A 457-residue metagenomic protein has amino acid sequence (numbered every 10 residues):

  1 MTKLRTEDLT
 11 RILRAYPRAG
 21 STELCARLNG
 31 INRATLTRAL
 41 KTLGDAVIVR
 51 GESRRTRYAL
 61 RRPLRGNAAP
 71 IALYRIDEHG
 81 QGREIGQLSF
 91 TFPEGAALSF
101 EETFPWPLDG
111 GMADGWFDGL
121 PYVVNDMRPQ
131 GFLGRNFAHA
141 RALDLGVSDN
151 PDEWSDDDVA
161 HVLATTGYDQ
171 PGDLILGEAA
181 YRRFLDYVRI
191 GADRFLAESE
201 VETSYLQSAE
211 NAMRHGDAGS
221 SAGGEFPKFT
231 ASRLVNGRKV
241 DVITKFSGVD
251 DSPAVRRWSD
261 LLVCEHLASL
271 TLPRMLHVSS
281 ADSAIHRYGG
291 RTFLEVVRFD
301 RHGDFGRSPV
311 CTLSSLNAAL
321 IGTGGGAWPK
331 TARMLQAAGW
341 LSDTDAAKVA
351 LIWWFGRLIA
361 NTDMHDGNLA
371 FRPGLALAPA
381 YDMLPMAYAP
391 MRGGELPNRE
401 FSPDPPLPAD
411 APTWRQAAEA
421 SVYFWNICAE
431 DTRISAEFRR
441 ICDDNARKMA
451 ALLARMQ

Functional and structural regions predicted by a protein language model:
M1-D8, R14-E23, R27-Q457: Phosphate/dinucleotide-binding and metal-coordinating scaffold of catalytic cores in nucleotide-dependent enzymes
